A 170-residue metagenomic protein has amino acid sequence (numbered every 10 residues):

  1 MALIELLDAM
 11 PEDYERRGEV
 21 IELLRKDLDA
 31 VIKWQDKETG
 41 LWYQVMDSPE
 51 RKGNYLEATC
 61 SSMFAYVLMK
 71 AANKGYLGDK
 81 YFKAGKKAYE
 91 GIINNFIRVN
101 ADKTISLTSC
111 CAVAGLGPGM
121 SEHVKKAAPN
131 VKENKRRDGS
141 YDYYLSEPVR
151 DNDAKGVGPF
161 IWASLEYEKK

Functional and structural regions predicted by a protein language model:
A2-P49, G53-L56, M63: Oxyanion-binding "anion nests"
I4-L7, G18-I32, A65, M69 (+3 more regions): Hydrophobic core segments within long, regular secondary-structure runs in both alpha- and beta-rich folds
L7-P11, A72, E168: Alpha-solenoid repeat junctions
L41, V45-S48, M69, R137 (+1 more regions): Residue-level signal for well-ordered alpha-helical segments
L56, C60, N73-K170: CBM-like carbohydrate-recognition segments
